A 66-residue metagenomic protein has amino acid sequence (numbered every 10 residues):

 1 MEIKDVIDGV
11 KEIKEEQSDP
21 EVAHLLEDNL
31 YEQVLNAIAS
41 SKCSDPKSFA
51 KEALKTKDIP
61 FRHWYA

Functional and structural regions predicted by a protein language model:
M1-L25, H63-W64: N-terminal acidic leader/helix
A23-A66: Short, charge-rich amphipathic interface segments used for partner binding and complex assembly
